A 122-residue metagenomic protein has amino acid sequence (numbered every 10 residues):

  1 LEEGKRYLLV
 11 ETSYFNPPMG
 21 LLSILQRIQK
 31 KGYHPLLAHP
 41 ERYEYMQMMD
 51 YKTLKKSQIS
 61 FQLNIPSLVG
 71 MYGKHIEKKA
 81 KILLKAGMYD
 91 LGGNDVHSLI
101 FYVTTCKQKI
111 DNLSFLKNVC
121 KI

Functional and structural regions predicted by a protein language model:
L1-S60: Extended substrate/RNA-proximal surfaces in nucleic-acid metabolism proteins
L21-L22, Q47-M48, G73-K74, V103-C106: Conserved strand-to-helix beginnings and helix N-cap segments that scaffold or border functional pockets
A38, Q62-N64, G93: Generic beta-sheet signal
E41-M46, L68-M71, H97-F101: Active-site environment of divalent metal-dependent phosphoester hydrolases
I59-G70: His/Asp/Glu-enriched short active-site or ligand-binding loop at hydrolase and phosphoryl-transfer sites
M71-I82: Short loop-to-alpha-helix "cap/lid" segments that border enzyme active sites across diverse enzyme classes
Y89-T104: Short acidic/histidine-rich active-site segments
C106-I122: Mid-to-C-terminal alpha-helical segments outside catalytic/metal-binding sites
